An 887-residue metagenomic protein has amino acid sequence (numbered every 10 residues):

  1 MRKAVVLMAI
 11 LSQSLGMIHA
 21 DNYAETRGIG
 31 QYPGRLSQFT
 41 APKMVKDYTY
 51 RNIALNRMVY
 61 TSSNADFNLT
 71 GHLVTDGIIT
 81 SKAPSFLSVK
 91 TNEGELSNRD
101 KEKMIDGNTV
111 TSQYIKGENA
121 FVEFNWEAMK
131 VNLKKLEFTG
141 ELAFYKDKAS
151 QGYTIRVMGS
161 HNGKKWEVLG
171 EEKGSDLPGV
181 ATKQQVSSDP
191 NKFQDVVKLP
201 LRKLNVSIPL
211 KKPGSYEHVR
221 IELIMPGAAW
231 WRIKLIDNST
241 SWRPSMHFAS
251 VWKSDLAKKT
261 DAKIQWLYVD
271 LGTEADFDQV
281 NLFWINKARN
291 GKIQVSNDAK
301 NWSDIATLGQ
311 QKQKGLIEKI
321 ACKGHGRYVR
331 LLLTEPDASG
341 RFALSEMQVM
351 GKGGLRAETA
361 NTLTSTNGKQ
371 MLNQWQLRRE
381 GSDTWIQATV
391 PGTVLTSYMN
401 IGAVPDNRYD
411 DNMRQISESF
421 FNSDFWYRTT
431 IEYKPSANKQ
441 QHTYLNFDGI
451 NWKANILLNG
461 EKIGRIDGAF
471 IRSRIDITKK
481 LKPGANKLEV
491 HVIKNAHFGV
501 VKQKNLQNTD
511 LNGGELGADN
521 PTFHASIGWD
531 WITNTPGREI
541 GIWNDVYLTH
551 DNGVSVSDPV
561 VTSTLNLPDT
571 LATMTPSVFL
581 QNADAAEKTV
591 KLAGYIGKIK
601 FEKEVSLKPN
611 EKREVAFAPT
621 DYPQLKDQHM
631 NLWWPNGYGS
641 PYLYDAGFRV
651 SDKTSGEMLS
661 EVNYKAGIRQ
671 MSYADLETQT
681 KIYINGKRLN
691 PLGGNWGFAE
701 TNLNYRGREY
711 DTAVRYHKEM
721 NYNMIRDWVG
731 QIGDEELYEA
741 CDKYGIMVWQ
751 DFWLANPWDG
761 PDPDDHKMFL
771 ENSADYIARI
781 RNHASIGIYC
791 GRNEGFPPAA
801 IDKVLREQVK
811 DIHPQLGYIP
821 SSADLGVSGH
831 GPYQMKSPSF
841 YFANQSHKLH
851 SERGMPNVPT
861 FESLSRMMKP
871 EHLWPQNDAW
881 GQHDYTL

Functional and structural regions predicted by a protein language model:
M1-K3, A20, A360-M724: Secreted/periplasmic carbohydrate-active enzymes, especially glycoside hydrolases
L7-S14: Bacterial N-terminal signal peptides
I18-N132, E141-Q151, H161-K164, V168-L204 (+11 more regions): Disordered, acidic Ser/Thr/Pro-rich linker "stalks" and the adjacent N-terminal cap of the next globular domain
A120-V122, L204-I208, L267-V269, L316-I320 (+3 more regions): Short strand-edge motifs at loop-to-beta-strand transitions and within beta-strands of extracellular beta-rich domains
M129, E141-A143, P226, G272-E274 (+5 more regions): Short solvent-exposed strand-capping/beta-turn motif centered on an Asx-Ser/Thr pair
L199-H218, L316-Y328, R474-K487, P619-L625: Short, surface-exposed tryptophan/glycine-enriched loops that mediate extracellular molecular recognition
I221-A228, L332-S339, H491-I493: Short beta-strand-plus-loop segments that form exposed binding edges in beta-rich domains
M724-T886: Substrate-binding/catalytic cleft of secreted carbohydrate-active enzymes, primarily glycoside hydrolases
